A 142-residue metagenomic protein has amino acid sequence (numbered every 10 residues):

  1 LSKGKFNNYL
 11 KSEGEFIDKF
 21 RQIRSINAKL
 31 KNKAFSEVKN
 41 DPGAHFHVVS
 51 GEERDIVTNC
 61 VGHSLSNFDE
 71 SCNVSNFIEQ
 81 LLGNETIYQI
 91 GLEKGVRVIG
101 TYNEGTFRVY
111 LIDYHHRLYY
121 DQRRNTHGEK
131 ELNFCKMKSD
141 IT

Functional and structural regions predicted by a protein language model:
L1-K94, T106-T142: Basic, Lys/Arg-enriched alpha-helical interface segments
G95-Y102: Catalytic nucleophile-His microenvironment captured as a short glycine-rich beta-strand/loop that brackets
